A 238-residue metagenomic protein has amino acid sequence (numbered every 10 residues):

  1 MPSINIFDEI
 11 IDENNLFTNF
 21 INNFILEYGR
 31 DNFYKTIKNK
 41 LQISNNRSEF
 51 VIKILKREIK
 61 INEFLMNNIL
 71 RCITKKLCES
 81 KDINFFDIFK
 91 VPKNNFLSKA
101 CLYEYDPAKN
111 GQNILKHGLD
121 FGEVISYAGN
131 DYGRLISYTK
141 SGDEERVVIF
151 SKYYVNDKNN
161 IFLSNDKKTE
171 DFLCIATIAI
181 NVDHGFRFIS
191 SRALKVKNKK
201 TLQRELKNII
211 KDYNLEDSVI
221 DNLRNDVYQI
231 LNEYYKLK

Functional and structural regions predicted by a protein language model:
M1-K238: Ribonuclease/tRNase effector modules and their secretory precursors
